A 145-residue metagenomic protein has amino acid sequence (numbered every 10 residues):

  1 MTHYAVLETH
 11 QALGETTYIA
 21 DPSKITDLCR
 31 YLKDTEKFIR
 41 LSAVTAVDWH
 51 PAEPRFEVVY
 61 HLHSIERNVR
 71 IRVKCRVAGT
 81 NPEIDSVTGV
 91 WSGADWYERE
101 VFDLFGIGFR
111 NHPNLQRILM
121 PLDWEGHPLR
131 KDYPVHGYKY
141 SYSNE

Functional and structural regions predicted by a protein language model:
M1-E145: Terminal low-complexity/charged segments
